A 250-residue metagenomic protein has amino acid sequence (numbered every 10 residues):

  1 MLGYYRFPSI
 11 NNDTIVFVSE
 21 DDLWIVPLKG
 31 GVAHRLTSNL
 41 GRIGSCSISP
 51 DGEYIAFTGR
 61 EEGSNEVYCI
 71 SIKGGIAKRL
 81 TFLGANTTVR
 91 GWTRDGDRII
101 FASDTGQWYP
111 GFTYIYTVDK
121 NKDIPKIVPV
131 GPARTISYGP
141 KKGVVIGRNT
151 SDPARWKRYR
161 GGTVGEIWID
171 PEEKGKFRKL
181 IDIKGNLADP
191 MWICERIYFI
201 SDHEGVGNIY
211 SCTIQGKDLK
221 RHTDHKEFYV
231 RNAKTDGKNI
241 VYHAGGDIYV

Functional and structural regions predicted by a protein language model:
M1-V26: Beta-strand-rich domains and repeat architectures in extracellular enzymes and scaffolds, especially beta-propellers
Y5, P132-A133, D236: Signature of short aromatic-glycine-proline-rich micro-motifs recurring in repeat-based ectodomains
I10-N12, P50-D51, R94-D95, G139-K141 (+2 more regions): Residue-level detector of Asp-centered blade-edge/turn motifs that repeat once per structural unit in beta-propeller
V18-W24, S38-I43, E53, T58-Y68 (+13 more regions): A flexible loop/linker signature enriched in serine peptidases of the S9 family
A33: Glycine/alanine-rich phosphate-binding loops at beta-alpha junctions
